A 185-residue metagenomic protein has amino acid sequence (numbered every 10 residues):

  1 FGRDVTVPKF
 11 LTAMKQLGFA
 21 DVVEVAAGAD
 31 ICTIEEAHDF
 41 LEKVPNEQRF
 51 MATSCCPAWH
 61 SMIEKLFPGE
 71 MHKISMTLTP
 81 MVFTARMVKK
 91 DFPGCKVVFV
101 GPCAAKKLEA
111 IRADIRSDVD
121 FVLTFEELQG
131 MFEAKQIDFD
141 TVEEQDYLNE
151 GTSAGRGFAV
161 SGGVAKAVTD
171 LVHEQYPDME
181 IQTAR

Functional and structural regions predicted by a protein language model:
F1-R185: Iron-sulfur-associated redox domains of electron-transfer enzymes in respiratory and anaerobic energy metabolism
